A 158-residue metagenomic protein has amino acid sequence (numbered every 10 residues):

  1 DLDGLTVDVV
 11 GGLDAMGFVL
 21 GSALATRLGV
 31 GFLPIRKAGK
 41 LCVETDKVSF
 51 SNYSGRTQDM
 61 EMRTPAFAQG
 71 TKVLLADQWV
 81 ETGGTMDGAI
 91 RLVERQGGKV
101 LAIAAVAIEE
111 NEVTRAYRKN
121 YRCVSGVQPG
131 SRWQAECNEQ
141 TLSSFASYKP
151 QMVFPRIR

Functional and structural regions predicted by a protein language model:
D1-T6: Active-site-facing substrate-recognition patch
V7-A23: Charged, well-structured alpha/beta interaction segments
V7-D8, T71, L101: Conserved acidic residues
G12, L75-A76: Generic enzyme active-site microenvironment
V19-L28, A89-I90: Short Gly/Thr/Asp-enriched flexible loops that form oxyanion-binding sites at enzyme active sites
V30-L74, E139-I157: Short, glycine/charge-rich flexible loops or terminal/linker lids adjacent to PRPP-binding catalytic cores
D77-I90: Acidic, divalent-metal-coordinating active-site segment for phosphoryl/phosphodiester hydrolysis, typified by short
D87-R158: PRPP-dependent phosphoribosyltransferase catalytic core
